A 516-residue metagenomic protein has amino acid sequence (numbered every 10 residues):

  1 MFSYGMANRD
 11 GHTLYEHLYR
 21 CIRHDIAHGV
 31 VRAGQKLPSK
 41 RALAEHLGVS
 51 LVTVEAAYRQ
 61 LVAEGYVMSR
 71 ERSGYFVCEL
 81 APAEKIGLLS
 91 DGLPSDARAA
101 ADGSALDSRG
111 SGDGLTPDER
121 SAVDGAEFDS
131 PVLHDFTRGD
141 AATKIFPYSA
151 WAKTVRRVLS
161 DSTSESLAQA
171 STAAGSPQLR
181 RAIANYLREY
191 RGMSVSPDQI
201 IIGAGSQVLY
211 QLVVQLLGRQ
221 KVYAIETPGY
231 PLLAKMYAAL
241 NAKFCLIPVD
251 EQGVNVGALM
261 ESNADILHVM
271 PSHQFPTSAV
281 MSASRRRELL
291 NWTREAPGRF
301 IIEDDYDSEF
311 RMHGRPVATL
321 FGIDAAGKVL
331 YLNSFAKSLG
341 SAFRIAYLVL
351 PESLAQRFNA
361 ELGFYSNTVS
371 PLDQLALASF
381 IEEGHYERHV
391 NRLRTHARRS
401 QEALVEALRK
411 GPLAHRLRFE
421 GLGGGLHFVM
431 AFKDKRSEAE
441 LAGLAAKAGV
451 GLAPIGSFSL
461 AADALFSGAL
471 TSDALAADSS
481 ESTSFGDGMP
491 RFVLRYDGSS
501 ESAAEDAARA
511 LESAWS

Functional and structural regions predicted by a protein language model:
M1-R156, A168, S353, G363-S370 (+11 more regions): N-terminal basic, amphipathic alpha-helical segments
F136, G203, I247, L332 (+1 more regions): Hydrophobic residues at beta-strand termini and immediately following loops that shape nucleotide-binding pockets
V155, S160-G298, E309, R315-D324 (+1 more regions): Conserved core of the PLP fold type I
I200, R299, V329, L417 (+1 more regions): Short, conserved active-site loop motifs that form the nucleotide-linked donor/cofactor pocket
G322-R357, V369-L372: Active-site PLP attachment segment
